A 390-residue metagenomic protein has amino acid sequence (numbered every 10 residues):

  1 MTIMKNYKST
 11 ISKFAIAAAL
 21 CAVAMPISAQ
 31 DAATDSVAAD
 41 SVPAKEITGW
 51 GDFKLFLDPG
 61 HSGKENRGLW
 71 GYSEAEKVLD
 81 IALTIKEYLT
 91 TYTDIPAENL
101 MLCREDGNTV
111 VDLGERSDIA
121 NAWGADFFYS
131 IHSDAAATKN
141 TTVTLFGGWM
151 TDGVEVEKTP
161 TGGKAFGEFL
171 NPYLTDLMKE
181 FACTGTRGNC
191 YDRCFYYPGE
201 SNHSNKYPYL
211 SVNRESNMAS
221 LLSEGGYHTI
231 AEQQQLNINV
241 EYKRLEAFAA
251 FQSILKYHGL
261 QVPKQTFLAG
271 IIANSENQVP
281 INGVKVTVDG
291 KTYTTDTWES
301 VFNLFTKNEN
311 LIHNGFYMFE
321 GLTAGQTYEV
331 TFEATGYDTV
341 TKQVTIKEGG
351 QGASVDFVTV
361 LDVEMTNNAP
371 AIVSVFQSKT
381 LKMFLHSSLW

Functional and structural regions predicted by a protein language model:
I3-A15: Bacterial N-terminal signal peptides that target proteins for export
D35-P160, K164: Catalytic-core regions of hydrolytic enzymes
F56, S130-N140, F146-W149, T186-V262: Active-site-adjacent mobile loop/cap segments within catalytic or ligand-binding domains
P263, I271-N282, Q377, L385: Structural motif
V288-F316: Short, acidic Ser/Thr/Gly-rich low-complexity loop/linker segments typical of extracellular and cell-surface proteins
M318-E320: Hydrophobic core positions of the immunoglobulin-like beta-sandwich fold
G325-G336: A short, solvent-exposed beta-strand micro-motif common in secreted/extracellular proteins
V340-F376: Extracellular beta-sheet/turn segments enriched in Thr/Pro/Gly and aliphatic residues
